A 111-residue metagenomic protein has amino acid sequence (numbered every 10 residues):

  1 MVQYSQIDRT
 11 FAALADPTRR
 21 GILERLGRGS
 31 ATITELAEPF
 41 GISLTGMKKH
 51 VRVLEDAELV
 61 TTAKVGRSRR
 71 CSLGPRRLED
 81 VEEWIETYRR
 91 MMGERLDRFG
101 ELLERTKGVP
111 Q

Functional and structural regions predicted by a protein language model:
M1-Q6, R25-L44, V53-A57, T61 (+1 more regions): C-terminal regulatory/oligomerization modules of transcriptional regulators
A13-T18: Short helix-coil-helix linker/hinge
R20-I22: Pre-recognition alpha-helix immediately N-terminal to the DNA-recognition helix within helix-turn-helix or winged-helix
K64-R70: Short, Lys/Arg-rich nucleic-acid/phosphate-binding segment
